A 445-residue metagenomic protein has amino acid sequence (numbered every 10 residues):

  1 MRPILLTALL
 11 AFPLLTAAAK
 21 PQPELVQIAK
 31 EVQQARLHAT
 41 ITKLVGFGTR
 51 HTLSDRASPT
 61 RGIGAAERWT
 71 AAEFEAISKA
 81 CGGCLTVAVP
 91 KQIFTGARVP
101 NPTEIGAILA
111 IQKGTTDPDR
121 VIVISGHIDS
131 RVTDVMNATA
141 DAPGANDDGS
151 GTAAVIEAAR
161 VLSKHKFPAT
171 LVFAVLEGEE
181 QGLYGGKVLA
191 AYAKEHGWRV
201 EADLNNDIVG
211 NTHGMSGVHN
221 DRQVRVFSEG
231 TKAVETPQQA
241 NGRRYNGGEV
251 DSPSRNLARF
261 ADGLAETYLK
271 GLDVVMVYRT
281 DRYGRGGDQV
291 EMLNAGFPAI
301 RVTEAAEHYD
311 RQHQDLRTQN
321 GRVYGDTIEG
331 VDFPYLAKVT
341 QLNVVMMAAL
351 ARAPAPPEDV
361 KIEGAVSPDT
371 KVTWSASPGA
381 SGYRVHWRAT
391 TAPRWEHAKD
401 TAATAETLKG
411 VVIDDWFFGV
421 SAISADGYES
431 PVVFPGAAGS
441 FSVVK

Functional and structural regions predicted by a protein language model:
I28, R36-K113: A non-catalytic alpha/beta surface segment that caps or lines the substrate-entry region of metallo-dependent hydrolase
V45, V209-F227, V275-P354: Active-site-adjacent mobile loop/cap segments within catalytic or ligand-binding domains
A110, I124, D129-S130, D134-L183 (+1 more regions): Alpha-helical metal-binding/catalytic segments enriched in His/Glu/Asp
L176-G287, A295, A299: Metal-dependent peptidase/peptidase-like ectodomains
P368-A380: Conserved aromatic anchor
E396-A403: Short beta-strand segments within Ig-like beta-sandwich modules, predominantly Fibronectin type-III
L408-E429: Beta-strand-rich modules
A425-K445: Extracellular fibronectin type III
